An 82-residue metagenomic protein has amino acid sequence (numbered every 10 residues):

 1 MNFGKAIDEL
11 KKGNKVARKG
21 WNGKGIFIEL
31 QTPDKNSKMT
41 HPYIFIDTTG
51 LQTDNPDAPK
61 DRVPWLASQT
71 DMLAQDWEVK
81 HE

Functional and structural regions predicted by a protein language model:
M1-W21: Propeptides and adjacent flexible N-terminal/non-core segments of secreted, proteolytically processed extracellular
G4-D8, T32-N36, S68: Short linear motifs in intrinsically disordered
K19-Y43: Short, structured protein-protein interaction patches enriched in aromatics and acidic/basic residues, typified by
G23, L30, I46, W65-S68 (+1 more regions): Generic structural "secondary-structure junction" signal
E29-Q31, D47, K80-E82: A structural detector for beta-sheet-dominated domains
K38-K60: Acidic, low-complexity, intrinsically disordered interaction modules
T53-E82: Short, compact, well-ordered microdomains
